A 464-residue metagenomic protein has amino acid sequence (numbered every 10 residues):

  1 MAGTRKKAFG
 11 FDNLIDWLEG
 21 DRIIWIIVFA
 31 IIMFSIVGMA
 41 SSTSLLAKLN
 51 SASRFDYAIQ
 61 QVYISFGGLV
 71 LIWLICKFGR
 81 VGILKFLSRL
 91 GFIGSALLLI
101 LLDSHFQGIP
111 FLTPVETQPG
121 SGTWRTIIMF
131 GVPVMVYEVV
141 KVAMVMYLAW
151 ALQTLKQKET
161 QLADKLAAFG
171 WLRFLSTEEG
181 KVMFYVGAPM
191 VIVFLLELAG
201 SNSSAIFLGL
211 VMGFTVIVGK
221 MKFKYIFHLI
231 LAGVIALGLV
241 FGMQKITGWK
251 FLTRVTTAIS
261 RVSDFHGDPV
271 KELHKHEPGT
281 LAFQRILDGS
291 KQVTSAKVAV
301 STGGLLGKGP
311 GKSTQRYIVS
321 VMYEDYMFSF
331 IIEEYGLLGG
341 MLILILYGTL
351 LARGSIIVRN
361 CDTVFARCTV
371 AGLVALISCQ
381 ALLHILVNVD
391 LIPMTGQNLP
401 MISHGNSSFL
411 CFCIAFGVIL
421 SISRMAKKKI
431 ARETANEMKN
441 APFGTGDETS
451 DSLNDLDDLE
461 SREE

Functional and structural regions predicted by a protein language model:
A2-I24, G38, S44-A199, I385-L399 (+4 more regions): Membrane-helix boundary/helix-loop-helix interface segments in multi-pass membrane proteins
Y63-L71, V140-K141, E334-L351: Hydrophobic alpha-helical transmembrane segments
R89-I93, E179-L198, N202-K250, I259: Hydrophobic alpha-helical segments of polytopic membrane proteins
G120-T126, H228-G339, V364-F365: Hydrophobic, glycine- and aromatic-enriched re-entrant/interface helices and adjoining loop segments
A163-M183, Y225, S355-A375: Membrane-interface helix-loop-helix junctions at transmembrane boundaries of multi-pass membrane enzymes, predominantly
I206, V211-Y225, T314-G339, Q397-L410: Interfacial segments of multi-pass membrane proteins
S355-G396, I402: Loop-to-helix entry and N-terminal half of a specific, functionally important transmembrane alpha helix in multi-pass
E448-E464: Long, low-complexity, intrinsically disordered segments
